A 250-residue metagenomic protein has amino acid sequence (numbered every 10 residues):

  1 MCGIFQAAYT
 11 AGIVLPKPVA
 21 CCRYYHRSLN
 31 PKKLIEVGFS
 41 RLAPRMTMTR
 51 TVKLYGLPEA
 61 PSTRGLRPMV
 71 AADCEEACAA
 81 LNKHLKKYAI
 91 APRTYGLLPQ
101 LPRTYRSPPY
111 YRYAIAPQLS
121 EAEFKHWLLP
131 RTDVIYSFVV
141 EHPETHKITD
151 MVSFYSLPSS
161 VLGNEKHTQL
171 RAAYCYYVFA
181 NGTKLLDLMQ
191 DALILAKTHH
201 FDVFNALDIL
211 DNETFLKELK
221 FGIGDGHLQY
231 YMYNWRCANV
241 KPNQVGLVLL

Functional and structural regions predicted by a protein language model:
F5-P58, L128, Y136, E141-E144 (+1 more regions): Active-site/acyl-donor-binding loops of N-acyltransferases
P61-N181, H200-V203, D208-I209: A conserved beta-strand-loop-helix scaffold within acyl/acetyltransferase catalytic domains
